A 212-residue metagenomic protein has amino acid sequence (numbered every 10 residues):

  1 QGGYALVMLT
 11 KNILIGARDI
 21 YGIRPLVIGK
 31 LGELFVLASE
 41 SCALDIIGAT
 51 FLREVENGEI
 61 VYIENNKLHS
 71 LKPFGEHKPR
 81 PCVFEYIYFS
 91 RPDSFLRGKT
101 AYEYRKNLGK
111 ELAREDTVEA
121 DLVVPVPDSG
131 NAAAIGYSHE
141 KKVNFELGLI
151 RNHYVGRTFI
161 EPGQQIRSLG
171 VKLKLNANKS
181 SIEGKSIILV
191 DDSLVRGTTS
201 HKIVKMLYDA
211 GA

Functional and structural regions predicted by a protein language model:
Q1-G130, S138-K179: N-terminal segments that mediate ammonia production and transfer in glutamine-dependent amidotransferase systems
R114, I135, H139, K205 (+1 more regions): Short, well-ordered alpha-helices that flank and scaffold nucleotide-derived cofactor binding pockets
N131-A132, H201: Residue-level marker for well-ordered alpha-helical positions
G170-A212: PRPP/pyrophosphate-binding module of the type I phosphoribosyltransferase fold
